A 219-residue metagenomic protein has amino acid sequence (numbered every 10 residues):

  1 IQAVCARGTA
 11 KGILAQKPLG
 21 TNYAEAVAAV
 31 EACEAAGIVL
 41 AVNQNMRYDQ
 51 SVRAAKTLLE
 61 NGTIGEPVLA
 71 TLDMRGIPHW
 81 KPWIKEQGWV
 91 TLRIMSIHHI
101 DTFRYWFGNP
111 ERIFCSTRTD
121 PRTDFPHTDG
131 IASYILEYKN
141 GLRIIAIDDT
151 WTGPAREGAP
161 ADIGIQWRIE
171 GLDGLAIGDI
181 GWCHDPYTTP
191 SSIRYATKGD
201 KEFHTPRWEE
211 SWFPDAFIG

Functional and structural regions predicted by a protein language model:
I1, E25-A26, Q44, Y48-V52 (+3 more regions): Conserved donor sugar-nucleotide recognition element shared by glycan-biosynthetic enzymes
I1-A3, G8, Y195-G219: C-terminal helical cap and adjacent loop that interface with cofactors, partners, or active-site loops
I1-R47, G62: Beta-strand-loop-alpha-helix segment that lines the small-molecule cofactor/substrate pocket of alpha/beta enzymes
V4, I13, P67-A70, I113 (+1 more regions): Hydrophobic residues within beta-strands of alpha/beta enzymes
L14-A15, L40-V42, T71, A146 (+1 more regions): Hydrophobic residues in well-ordered beta-strands that form the structural core
V39, M46-I135: Predominantly a Rossmann-like dinucleotide-binding segment in NAD(P)-dependent oxidoreductases
I94, I100-D185, A216-G219: Contiguous beta-strand/loop segments that form the cofactor/metal-binding neighborhood of enzyme cores
W167, C183-E202: Short polybasic amphipathic segments
